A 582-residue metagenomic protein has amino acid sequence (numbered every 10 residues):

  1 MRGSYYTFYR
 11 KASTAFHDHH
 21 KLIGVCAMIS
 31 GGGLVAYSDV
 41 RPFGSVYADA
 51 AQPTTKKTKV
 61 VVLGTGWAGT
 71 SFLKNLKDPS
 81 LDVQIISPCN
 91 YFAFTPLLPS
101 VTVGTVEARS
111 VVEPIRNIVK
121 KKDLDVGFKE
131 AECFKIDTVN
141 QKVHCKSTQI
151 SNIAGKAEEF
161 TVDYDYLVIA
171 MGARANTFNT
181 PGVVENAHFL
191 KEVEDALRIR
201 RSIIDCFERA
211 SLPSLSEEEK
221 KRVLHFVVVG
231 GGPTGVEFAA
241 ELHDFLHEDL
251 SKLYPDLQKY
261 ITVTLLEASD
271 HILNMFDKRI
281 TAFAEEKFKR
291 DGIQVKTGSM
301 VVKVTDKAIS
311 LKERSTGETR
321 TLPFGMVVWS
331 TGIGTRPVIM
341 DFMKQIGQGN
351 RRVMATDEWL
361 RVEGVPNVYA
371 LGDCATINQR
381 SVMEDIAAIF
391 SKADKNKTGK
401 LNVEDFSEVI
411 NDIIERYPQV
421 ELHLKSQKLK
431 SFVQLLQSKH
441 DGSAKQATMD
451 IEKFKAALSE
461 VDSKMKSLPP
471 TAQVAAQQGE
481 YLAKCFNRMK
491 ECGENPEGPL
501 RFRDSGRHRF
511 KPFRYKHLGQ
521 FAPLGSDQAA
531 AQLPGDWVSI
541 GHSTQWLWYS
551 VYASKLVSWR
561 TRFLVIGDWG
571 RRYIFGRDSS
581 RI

Functional and structural regions predicted by a protein language model:
G3-A27, L34-V46, A393-K455, E460-D462 (+2 more regions): C-terminal, flexible cofactor-proximal segment of oxidoreductases
T7-R41, A48-K57, D125-H225, S315-G317 (+1 more regions): FAD-binding core/adjacent interface of flavoenzyme oxidoreductases
K21-G31, A36-Y37, V46-E130, F134-K135 (+4 more regions): Beta1-alpha1 glycine-rich phosphate/pyrophosphate-binding loop at the start of Rossmann-like nucleotide-binding domains
G69-L73, R116, K146-S147, I199-S211 (+2 more regions): Short, well-ordered amphipathic alpha-helices
L98-V106, V184-H188, R279-I280, M343-K344 (+2 more regions): Short glycine-enriched, charge-decorated loop/helix-capping segments at active-site entrances that position
D123-D137, K289-T305: A conserved beta-strand/loop element that lines the FAD pocket in flavoprotein oxidoreductases
E185-L215, P323-Y481, C485-N487: FAD-site-proximal beta/loop scaffold in flavoenzymes
E217-K296, T398, V403, L468-K511: Rossmann-like dinucleotide-binding core of oxidoreductases
